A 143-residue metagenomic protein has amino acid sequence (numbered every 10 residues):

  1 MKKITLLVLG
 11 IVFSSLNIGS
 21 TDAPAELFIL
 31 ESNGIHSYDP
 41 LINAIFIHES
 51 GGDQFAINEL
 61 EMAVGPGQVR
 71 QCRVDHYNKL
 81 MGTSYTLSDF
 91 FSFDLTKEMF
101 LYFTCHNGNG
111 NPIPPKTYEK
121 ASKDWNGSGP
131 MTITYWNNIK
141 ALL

Functional and structural regions predicted by a protein language model:
I4-F13: Sec-dependent N-terminal signal peptides
L16-T21: Signal peptide cleavage region of secreted peptide precursors
D22-L143: Catalytic glycan-binding domains that act on GlcNAc-containing polysaccharides
